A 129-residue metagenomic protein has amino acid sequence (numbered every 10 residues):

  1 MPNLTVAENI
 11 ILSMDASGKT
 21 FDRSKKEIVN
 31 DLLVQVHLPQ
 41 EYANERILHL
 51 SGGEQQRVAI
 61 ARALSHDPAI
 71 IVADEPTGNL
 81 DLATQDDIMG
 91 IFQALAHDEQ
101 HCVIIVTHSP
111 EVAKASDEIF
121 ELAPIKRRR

Functional and structural regions predicted by a protein language model:
L4-S13: Short coil-to-helix segment of the ABC ATPase nucleotide-binding domain corresponding to the Q-loop/switch region
R23-E41: Conserved ABC ATPase "signature" region
R46-L50, E54: Conserved ABC ATPase signature
I60: Hydrophobic anchor residue at the start of the ABC signature
D67: Conserved catalytic motifs of ABC-family nucleotide-binding domains
I71-D74: Catalytic Walker B motif of ABC-type/P-loop ATPase nucleotide-binding domains
L82-T84: Helix N-cap at the start of a conserved alpha-helix in ABC-type nucleotide-binding domains
